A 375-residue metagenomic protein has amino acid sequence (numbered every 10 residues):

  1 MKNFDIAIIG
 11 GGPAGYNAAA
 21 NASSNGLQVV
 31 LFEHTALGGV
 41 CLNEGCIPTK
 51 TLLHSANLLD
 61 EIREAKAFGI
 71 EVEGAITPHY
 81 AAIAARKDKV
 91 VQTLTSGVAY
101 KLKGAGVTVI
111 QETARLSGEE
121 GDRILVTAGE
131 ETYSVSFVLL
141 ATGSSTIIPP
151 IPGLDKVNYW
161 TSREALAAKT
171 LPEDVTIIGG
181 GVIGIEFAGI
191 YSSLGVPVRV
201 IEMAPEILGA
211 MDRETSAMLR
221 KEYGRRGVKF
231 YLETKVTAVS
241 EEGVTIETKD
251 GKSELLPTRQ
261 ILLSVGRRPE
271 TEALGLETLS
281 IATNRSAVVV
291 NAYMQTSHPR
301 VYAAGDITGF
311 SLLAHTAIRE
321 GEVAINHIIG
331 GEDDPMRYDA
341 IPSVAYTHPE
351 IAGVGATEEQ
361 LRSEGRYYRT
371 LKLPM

Functional and structural regions predicted by a protein language model:
M1-A14, L171-G181: Beta1/beta-strand and adjacent pyrophosphate-binding region of the FAD-binding site in flavoprotein oxidoreductases
K2-F4, A20-L27, F32-E173, A204-L208 (+5 more regions): Glycine-rich flavin
D5-V30, I185-S192: N-terminal Rossmann-like FAD-binding beta1-loop-alpha1 element of flavoenzymes
A7-I9, A114, Y133-G143, I178 (+2 more regions): Short hydrophobic core segments
C46, T142-V196, I201, K229-F230 (+2 more regions): Glycine-rich dinucleotide-binding loop and its adjacent helix/turn
E73, T108-Q111, R115-T127, L194-A292: A Rossmann-like FAD-binding core segment of flavoenzymes
D155-L171, L255-G330: FAD-site-proximal beta/loop scaffold in flavoenzymes
A352-M375: Structured beta-strand/loop patches that form or line metal/cofactor-binding pockets in enzymes
